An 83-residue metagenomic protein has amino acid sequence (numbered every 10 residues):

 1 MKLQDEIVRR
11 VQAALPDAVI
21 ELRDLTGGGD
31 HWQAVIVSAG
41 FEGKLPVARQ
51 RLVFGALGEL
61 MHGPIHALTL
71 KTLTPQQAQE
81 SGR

Functional and structural regions predicted by a protein language model:
M1-G29: N-terminal first-folded block
I7, I20, I36-V37, V53: Hydrophobic aliphatic residue packing
L25, V37, K71-P75: Short loop/turn motifs enriched for small/polar and acidic residues
Q33-A48: A short interface-forming secondary-structure element
Q50, F54-R83: C-terminal structural segments of small proteins and small subunits
